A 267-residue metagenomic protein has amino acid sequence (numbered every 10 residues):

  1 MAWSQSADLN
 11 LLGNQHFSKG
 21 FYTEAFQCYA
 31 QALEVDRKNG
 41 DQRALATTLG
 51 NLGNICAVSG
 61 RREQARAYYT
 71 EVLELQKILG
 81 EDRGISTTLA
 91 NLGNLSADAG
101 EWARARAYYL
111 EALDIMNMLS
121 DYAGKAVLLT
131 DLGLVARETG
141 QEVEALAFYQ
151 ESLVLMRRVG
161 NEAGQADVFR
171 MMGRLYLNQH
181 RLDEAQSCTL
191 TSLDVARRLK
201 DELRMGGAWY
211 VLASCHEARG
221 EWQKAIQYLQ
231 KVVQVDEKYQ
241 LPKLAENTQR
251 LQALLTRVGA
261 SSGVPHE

Functional and structural regions predicted by a protein language model:
M1-A2: Long, contiguous interaction/recruitment modules in multidomain scaffold/adaptor proteins
A7-G20, F26-Q27, E34, R43-V58 (+7 more regions): Conserved alpha-helical positions within TPR/SEL1-like repeat arrays
K19, R37-D41, L75-E81, I115-D121 (+3 more regions): Short coil/turn linkers that connect adjacent helices within long alpha-helical scaffolds, especially alpha-solenoid
G53, S214, A218, L251-E267: Alpha-helical linker/edge segments of TPR/alpha-solenoid repeat scaffolds and analogous pre-/post-domain helices
G220-L241: TPR/TPR-like (Sel1-like) alpha-helical repeat modules
